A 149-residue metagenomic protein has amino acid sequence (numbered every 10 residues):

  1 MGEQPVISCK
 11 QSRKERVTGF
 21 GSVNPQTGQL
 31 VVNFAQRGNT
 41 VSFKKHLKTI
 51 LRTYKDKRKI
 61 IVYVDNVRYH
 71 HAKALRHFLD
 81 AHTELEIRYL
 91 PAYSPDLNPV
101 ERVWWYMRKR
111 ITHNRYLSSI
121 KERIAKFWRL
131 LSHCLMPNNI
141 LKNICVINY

Functional and structural regions predicted by a protein language model:
M1-K48, I147-N148: Extended, low-complexity cationic-aromatic segments
P5-S12, T83-P99, Y116: RNase H-like polynucleotidyl transferase catalytic core
G21-S22, G28, L47, D65 (+4 more regions): Mobile genetic element proteins and their domesticated derivatives, centered on retroelements and DNA transposons
F43-I60: Short, basic/hydrophobic alpha-helical segments
R58-H70, N98: Acidic/histidine-rich, metal-coordinating catalytic segments
K73-H82: Short, aromatic/basic amphipathic alpha-helical patches
E101-Y149: C-terminal anion-handling pockets and recognition modules
